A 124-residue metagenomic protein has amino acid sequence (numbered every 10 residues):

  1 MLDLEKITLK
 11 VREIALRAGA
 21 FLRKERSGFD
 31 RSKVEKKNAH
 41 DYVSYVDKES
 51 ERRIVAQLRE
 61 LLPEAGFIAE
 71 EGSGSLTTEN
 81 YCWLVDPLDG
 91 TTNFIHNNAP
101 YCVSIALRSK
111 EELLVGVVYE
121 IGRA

Functional and structural regions predicted by a protein language model:
M1-L88: N-terminal subdomain of lithium-sensitive/metallo-dependent phosphomonoesterases centered on the IMPase/IPPase/PAP
T77-R123: DPxDG-like acidic metal-binding loop motif
